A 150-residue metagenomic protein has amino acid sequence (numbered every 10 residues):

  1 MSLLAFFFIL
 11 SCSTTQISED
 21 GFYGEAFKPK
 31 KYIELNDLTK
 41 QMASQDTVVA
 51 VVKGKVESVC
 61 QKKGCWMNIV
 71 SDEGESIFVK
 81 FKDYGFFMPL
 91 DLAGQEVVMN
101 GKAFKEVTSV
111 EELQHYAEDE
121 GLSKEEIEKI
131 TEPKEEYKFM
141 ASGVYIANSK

Functional and structural regions predicted by a protein language model:
M1-L10: Sec-dependent bacterial lipoprotein signal peptides
C12-K150: OB-fold and OB-like single-stranded nucleic-acid-recognition modules and their adjacent interaction interfaces
